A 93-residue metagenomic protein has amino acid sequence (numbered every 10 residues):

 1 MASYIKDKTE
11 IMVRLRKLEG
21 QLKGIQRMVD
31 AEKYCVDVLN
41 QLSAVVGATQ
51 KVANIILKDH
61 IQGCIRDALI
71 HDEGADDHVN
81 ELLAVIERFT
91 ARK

Functional and structural regions predicted by a protein language model:
M1-K93: Solvent-exposed interaction patches of small proteins and small membrane subunits
